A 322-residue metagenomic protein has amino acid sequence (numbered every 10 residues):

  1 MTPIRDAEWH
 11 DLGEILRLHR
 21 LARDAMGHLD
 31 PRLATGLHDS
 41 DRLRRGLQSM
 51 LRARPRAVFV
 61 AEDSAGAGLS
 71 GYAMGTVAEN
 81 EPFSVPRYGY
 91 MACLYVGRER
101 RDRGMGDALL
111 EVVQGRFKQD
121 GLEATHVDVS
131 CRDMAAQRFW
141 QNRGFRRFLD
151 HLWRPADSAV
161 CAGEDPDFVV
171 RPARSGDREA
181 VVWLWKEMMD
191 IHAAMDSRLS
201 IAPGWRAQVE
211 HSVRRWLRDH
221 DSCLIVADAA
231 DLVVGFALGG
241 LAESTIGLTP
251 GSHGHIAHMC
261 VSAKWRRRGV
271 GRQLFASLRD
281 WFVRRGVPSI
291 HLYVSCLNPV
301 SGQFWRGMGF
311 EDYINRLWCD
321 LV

Functional and structural regions predicted by a protein language model:
M1-G13, R154-G176: Conserved N-terminal entry element of GNAT/NAT acetyltransferase domains
R23-G46, D190-S212: Conserved GNAT-fold acetyl-CoA-binding loop/helix
R44-V60, Y90, H211-I225, H255: A short helix-loop-beta-strand connector motif used in the catalytic cores of GNAT acetyltransferases and, in some
V60, G68-V77, Y90, Y95 (+4 more regions): Conserved beta-strand in the GNAT
C93-V96, D102-G115, N142, H258-V261 (+2 more regions): Conserved acetyl-CoA-binding loop-helix of GNAT-fold acetyltransferases
R101, V127-A136, W153-P155, H291-S301 (+1 more regions): Conserved beta-strand-loop-alpha-helix junction that forms the acyl-donor binding cleft
D107, C131-L149, R272, C296-I314: Conserved active-site alpha-helix within GNAT-family acetyltransferase domains
F117-V129, V283-Y293: Conserved GNAT acetyl-CoA-binding A-motif
